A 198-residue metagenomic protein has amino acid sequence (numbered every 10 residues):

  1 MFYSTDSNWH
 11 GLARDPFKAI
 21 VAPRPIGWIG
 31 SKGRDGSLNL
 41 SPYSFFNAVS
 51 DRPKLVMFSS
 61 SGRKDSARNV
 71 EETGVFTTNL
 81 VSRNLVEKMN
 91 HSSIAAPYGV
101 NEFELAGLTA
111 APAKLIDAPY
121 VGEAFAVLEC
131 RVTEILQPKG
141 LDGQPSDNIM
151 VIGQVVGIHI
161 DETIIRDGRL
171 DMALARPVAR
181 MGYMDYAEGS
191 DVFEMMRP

Functional and structural regions predicted by a protein language model:
M1-P198: Basic, polyanion-binding surface patches
